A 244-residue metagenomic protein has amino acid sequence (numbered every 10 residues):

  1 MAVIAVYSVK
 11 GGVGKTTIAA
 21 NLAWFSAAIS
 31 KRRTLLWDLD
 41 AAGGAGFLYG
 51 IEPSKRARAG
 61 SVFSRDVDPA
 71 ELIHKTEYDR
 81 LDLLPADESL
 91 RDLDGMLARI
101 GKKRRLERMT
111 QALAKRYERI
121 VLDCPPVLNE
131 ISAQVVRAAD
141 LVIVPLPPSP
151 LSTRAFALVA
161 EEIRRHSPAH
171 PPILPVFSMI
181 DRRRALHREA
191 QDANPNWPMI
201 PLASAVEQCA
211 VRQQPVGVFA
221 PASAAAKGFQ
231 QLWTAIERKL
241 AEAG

Functional and structural regions predicted by a protein language model:
M1-G244: P-loop NTP-binding core
